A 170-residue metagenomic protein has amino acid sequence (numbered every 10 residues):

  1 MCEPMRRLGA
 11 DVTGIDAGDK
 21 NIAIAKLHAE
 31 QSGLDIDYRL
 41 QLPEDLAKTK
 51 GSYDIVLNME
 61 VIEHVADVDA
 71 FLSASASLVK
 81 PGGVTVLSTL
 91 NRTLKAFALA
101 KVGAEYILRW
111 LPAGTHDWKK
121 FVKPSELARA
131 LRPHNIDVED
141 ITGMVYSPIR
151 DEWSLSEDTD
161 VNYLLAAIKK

Functional and structural regions predicted by a protein language model:
M1-G9: Conserved SAM-binding loop of SAM-dependent methyltransferases across substrates and taxa, primarily the Class I
G18-K20: Conserved SAM/SAH-binding beta-strand->alpha-helix loop
Q31-D45: Conserved SAM-binding strand-loop segment of SAM-dependent methyltransferases
L57: A conserved beta-strand element that flanks and buttresses the S-adenosyl-L-methionine
D69-V84: A short glycine-rich, Lys/Arg-flanked "PGG" loop and its adjoining helix->strand segment in the class I
V84-L108: Conserved class I S-adenosyl-L-methionine
T89, Y106-E126: Acceptor-substrate binding/catalytic loop of class I
W118-I141: Short alpha-helix
